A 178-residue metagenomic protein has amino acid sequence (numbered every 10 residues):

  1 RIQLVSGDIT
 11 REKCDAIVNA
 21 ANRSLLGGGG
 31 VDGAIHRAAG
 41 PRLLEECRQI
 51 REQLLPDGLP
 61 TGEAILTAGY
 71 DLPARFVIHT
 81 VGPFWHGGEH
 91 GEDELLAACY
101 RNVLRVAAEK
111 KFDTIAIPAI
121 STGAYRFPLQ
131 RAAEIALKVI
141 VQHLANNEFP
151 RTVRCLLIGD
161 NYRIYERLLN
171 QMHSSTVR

Functional and structural regions predicted by a protein language model:
R1-E109: Glycine-/small-residue-enriched capping loops at alpha/beta junctions
F84-R178: Phosphate/ribose-phosphate-bearing ligand recognition and processing surfaces, centered on ADP-ribose/NAD(+/P+) systems
